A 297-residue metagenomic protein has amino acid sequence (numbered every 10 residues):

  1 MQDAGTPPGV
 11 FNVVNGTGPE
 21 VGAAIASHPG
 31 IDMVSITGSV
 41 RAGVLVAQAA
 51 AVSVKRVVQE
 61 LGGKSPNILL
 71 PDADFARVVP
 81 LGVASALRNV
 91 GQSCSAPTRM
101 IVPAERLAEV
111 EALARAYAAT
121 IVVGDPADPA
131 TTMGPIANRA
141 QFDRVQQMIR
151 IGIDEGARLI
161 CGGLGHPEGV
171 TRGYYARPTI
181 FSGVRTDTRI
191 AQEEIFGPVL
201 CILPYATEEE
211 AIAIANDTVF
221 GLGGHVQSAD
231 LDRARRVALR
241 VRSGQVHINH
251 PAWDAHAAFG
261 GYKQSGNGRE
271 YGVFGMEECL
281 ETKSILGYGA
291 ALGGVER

Functional and structural regions predicted by a protein language model:
M1-G22: PLP-dependent aminotransferase-like
V13-T17, I36, C201-L203: Active-site donor-binding acidic/aromatic loop of nucleotide-activated sugar and phosphosugar transferases involved
G18-V21, G63, A206-E208: Short helix-initiation/N-cap motifs at beta->coil->alpha
G22, G43-V44, A234: Short, well-ordered alpha-helical microsegments
G22-A23, I212: Short hydrophobic/charged patches on amphipathic alpha-helices used for structural packing and interfaces
A26, L45-A49, A112-L113, A238-L239 (+1 more regions): Short amphipathic alpha-helical segments
I31, I68, I149, D154-E155 (+2 more regions): Conserved C-terminal structural/oligomerization subdomain of aldehyde/semialdehyde dehydrogenase
M33, V40-R185, I248, G294-E296: ALDH superfamily catalytic-core signature
